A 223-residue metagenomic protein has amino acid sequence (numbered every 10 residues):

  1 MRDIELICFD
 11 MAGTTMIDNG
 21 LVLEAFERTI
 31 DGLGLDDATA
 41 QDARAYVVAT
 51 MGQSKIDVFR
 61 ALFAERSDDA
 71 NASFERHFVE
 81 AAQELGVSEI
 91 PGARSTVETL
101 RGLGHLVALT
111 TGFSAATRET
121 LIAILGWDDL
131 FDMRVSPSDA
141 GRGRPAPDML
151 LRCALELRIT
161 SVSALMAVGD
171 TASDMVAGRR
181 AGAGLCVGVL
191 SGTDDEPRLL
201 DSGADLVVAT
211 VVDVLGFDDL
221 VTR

Functional and structural regions predicted by a protein language model:
R2-S95, T99: N-terminal helical cap/lid subdomain that shapes the substrate entry/recognition surface in HAD-like hydrolases
T14, F26, T96-A123, F131: Substrate-recognition element of Asp-dependent hydrolases with the DxDx(T/V) motif
D36, D128-D132, T160: Conserved H-loop
R44-V47, W127-G143: A short, structured active-site edge motif that brings together acidic residues
R94-G102, A154-L155, M175-R180: Surface-exposed amphipathic alpha-helices with a cationic face
R142, D148-L150, S163, D195-R223: Short acidic, glycine/proline-enriched helix-loop-strand junctions
R144-M175: Conserved Lys-Pro-Asp/Glu-containing loop-to-beta segment of HAD-superfamily phosphomonoesterases, centered on
M166-L206: Acidic, Mg2+-coordinating phosphoryl-transfer loop and its flanking beta/alpha structural elements, shared across
